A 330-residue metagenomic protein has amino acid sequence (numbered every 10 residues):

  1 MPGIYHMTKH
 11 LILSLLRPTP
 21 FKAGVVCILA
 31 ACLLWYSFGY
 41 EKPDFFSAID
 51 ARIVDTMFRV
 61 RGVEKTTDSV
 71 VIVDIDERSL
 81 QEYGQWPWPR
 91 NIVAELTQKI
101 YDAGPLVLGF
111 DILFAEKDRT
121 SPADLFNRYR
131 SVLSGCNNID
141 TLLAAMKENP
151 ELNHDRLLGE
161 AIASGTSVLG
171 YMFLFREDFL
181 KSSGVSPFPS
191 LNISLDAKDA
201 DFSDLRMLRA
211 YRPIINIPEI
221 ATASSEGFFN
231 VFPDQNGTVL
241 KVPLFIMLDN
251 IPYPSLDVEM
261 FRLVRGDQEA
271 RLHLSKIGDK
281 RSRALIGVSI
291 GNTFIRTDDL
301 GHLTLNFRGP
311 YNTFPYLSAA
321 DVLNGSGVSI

Functional and structural regions predicted by a protein language model:
M1-H6: Short, Lys/Arg-enriched N-terminal segments with co-localized hydrophobic residues within the first ~10-30 amino acids
T8-D298: Non-transmembrane functional regions of envelope-associated proteins
G237, N250-L256, G266, D298-L300 (+1 more regions): Extracytoplasmic
